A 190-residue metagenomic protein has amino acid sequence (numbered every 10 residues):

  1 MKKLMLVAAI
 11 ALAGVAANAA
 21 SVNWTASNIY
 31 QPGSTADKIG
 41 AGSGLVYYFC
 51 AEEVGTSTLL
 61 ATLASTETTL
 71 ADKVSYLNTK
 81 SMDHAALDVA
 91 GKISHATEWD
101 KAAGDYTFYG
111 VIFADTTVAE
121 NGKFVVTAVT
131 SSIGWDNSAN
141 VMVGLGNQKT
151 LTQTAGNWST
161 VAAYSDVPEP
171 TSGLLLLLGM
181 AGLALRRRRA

Functional and structural regions predicted by a protein language model:
K3-S21, W158-L185: Short, threonine-centered small-residue motifs that mark membrane-proximal processing/anchoring sites and TM-junction
A20-D166: Mature extracellular "passenger" or substrate-interacting domains of secreted, surface-exposed proteins
R187-A190: Short, charged juxtamembrane terminal tails flanking transmembrane helices
